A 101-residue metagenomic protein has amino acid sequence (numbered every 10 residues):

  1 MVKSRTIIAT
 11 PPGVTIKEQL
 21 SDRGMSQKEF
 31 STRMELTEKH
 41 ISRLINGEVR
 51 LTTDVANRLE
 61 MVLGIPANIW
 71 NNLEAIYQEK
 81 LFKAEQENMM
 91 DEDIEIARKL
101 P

Functional and structural regions predicted by a protein language model:
M1-M25: A short, Lys/Arg-rich alpha-helix, primarily the initiator
S21, E35, N46, A75: Residue-level detection of the helix-turn-helix DNA-binding "recognition helix"
D22, R33, V62: Residues within the alpha-helical elements of helix-turn-helix
K28, K39, N68: Key DNA-contact positions within bacterial/archaeal DNA-binding proteins
F30-S31, L59: Short alpha-helical "recognition helix" segments of helix-turn-helix
L36-L51, V55-E60: Recognition helix of helix-turn-helix/homeodomain-like DNA-binding domains that insert into the DNA major groove
A75-P101: Short juxta-domain linker segments that transition from a proline/glycine-rich, charged coil into a short amphipathic
